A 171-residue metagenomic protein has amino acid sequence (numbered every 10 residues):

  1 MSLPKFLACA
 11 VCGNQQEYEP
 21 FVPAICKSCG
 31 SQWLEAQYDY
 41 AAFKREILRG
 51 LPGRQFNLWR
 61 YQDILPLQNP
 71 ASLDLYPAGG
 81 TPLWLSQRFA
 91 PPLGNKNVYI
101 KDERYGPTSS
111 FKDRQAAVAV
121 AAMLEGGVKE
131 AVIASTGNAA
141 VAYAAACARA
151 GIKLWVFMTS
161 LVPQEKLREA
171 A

Functional and structural regions predicted by a protein language model:
M1-A171: PLP-dependent amino-acid enzyme catalytic core
